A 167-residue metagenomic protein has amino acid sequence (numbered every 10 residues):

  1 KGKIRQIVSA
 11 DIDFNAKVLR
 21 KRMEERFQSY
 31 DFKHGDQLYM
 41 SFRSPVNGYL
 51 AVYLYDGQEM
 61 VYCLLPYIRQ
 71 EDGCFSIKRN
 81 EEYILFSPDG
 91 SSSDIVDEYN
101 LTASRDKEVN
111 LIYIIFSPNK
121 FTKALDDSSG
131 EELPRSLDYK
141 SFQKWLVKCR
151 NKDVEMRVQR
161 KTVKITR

Functional and structural regions predicted by a protein language model:
K1-R167: Secretory-pathway glycoprotein ectodomains that are cysteine- and/or Ser/Thr/Pro-rich
